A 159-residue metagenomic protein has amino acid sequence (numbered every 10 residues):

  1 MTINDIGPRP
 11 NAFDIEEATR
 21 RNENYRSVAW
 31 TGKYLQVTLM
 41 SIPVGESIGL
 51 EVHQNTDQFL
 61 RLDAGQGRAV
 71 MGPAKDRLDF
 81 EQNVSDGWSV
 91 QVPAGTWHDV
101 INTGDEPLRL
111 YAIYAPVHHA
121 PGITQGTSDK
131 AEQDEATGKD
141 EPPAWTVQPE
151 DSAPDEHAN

Functional and structural regions predicted by a protein language model:
M1-Q36, G49, E81-Q82, Q125-N159: A short, N-terminal "cap"/entry segment at the start of jelly-roll beta-barrel domains of the cupin/DSBH fold
K33-Y34, N55, D105-E106: Short strand-connecting beta-turns/loops that link adjacent beta-strands
G49-L50, A69-M71, V92, H98-G104: Short beta-strand His + acidic residue motifs that chelate non-heme Fe in jelly-roll/DSBH and cupin folds
N55-A74: Glycine- and acidic-residue-biased ligand/ion/polar-headgroup-sensing regions
F59, D105-G122: A short hydrophobic beta-strand segment most commonly corresponding to one strand of the jelly-roll/cupin
A74-P93: Short acidic-glycine-tyrosine-enriched beta hairpin
